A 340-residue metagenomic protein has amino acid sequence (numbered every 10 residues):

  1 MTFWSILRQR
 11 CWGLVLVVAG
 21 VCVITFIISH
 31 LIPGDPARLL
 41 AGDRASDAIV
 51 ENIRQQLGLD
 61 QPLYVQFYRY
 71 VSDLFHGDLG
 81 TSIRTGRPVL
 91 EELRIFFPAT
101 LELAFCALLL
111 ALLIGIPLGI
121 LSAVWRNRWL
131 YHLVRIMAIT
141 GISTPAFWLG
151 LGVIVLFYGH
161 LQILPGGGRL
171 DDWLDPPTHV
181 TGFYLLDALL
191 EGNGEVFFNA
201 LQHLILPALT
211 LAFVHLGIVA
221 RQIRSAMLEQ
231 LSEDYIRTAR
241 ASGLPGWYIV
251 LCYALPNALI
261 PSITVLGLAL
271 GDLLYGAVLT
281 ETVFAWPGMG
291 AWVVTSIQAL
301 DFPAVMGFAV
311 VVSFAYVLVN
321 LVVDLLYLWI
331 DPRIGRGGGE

Functional and structural regions predicted by a protein language model:
M1-D60, L90, R94, L121 (+2 more regions): N-terminal signal-anchor/first transmembrane alpha helix
T2-I6, F97-L130, P176-E340: Alpha-helical transmembrane segments of integral membrane proteins, especially multi-pass inner/plasma-membrane
F3, R38, D60-I116: An internal, D/E-rich "acidic patch" concept
L14, C22, R44, A111-L112 (+5 more regions): Residue-level recognition of pore/gate-forming positions within transmembrane alpha-helices of multi-pass
V17-Y68, F157-V196: Hydrophobic alpha-helical transmembrane segments of membrane transport/permease proteins and related membrane-embedded
V18-V23, G141-Q162, A269: Hydrophobic alpha-helical membrane-insertion segments
I24, I28, L118, S122 (+4 more regions): Alpha-helical membrane-inserting segments
F96, T100, I136-S143, G152 (+1 more regions): Residue-level signal for discrete positions within transmembrane alpha-helices of multi-pass small-molecule
